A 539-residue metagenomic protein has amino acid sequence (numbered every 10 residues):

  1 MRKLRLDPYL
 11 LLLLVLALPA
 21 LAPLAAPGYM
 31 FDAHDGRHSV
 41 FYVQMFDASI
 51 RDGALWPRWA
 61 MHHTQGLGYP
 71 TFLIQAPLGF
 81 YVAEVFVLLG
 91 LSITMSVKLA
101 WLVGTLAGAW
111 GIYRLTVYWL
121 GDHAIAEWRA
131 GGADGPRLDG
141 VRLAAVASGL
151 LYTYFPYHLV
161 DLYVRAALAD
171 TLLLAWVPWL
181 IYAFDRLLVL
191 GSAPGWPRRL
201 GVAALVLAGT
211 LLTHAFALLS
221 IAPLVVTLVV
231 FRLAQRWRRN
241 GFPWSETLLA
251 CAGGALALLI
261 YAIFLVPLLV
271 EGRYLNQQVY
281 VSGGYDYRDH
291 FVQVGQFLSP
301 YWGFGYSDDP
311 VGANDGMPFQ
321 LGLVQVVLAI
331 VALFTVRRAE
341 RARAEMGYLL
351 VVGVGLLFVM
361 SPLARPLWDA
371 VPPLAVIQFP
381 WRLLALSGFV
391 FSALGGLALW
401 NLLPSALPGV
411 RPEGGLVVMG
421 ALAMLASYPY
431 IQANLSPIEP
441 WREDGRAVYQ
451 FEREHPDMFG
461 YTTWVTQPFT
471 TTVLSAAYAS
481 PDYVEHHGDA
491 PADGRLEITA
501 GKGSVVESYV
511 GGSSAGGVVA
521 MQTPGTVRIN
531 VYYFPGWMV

Functional and structural regions predicted by a protein language model:
R2-R5, G131-R137, P194-G195, R236-A250 (+2 more regions): Membrane-interface helix-loop-helix junctions at transmembrane boundaries of multi-pass membrane enzymes, predominantly
L12-L21, F72, L99-W119, L138-G191 (+3 more regions): Membrane-embedded helix bundles of polyisoprenyl
L16-G108, L150, F155-L173, R288-G303: Membrane-interface coil-to-helix junctions
A17-G28, S49-L55, L91, A144-R165 (+7 more regions): Membrane-interface helix-loop junctions at the exits of transmembrane helices
L102, D170, L219, P373-N401: Hydrophobic/aromatic-rich transmembrane helices and adjacent perimembrane loops
V226, G254-L258, V354, A393 (+1 more regions): Signature aromatic-anchored transmembrane alpha helix within multi-pass, membrane-resident enzymes that catalyze glycan
E246-L249, G253-V336, I438-T499, G503: Periplasmic/ER-lumenal interhelical loops and adjacent helix-loop junctions in multi-pass membrane proteins
P481-M538: Active-site-proximal, structured, solvent-exposed surfaces of multi-pass membrane proteins that position macromolecular
